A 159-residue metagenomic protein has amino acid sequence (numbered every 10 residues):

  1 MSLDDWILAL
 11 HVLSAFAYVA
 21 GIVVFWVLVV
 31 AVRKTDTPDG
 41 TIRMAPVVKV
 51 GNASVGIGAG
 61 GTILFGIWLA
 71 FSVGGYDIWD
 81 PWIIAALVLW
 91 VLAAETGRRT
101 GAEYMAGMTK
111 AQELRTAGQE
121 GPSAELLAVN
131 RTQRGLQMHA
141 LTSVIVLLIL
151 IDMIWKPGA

Functional and structural regions predicted by a protein language model:
M1-A159: Polytopic transmembrane helical bundles with strong interfacial aromatic enrichment
